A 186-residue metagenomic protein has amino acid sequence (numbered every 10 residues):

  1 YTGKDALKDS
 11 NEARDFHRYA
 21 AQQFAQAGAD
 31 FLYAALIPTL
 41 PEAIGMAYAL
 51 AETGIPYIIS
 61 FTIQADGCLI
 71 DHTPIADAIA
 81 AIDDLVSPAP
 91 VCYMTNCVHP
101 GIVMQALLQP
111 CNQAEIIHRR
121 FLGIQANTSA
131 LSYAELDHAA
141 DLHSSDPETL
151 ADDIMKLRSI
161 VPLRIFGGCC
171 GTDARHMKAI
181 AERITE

Functional and structural regions predicted by a protein language model:
Y1-E186: Domain-level signal for soluble alpha/beta catalytic cores
